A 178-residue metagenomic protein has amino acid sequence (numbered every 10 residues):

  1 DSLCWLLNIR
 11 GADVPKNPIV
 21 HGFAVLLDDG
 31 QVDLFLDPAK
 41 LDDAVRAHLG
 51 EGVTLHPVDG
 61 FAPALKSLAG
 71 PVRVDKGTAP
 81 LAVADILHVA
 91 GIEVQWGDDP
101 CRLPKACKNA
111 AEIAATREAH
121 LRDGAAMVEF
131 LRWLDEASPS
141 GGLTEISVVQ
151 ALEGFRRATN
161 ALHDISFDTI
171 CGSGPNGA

Functional and structural regions predicted by a protein language model:
D1-A178: Active-site neighborhoods and metal-handling regions in enzymes and metal-associated proteins
